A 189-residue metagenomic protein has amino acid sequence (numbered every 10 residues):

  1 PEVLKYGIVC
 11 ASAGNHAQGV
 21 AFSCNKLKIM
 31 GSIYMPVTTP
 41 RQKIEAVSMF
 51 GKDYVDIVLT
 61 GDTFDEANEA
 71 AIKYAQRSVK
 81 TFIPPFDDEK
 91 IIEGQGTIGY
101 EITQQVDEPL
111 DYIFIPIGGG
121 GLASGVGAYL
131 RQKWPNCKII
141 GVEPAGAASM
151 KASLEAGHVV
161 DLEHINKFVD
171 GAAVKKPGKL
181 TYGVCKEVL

Functional and structural regions predicted by a protein language model:
P1-G7: Helix-rich "cap/lid" substructures immediately adjacent to catalytic or cofactor-binding pockets
V3, G51-K52, R77, W134 (+1 more regions): Short, well-ordered coil/turn elements that cap or connect secondary structure elements
Y6, K80-T81, D111: Conserved acidic residues
I8-A11, H16-Y74, Y129, S149-L162 (+1 more regions): Active-site-proximal loop->helix
C10, L59-T60, F82-P85, I115 (+1 more regions): General beta-strand structural signal in soluble alpha/beta enzymes
A21-F22, S32, D87-V188: Glycine-rich phosphate/pyrophosphate-binding loop at beta-loop-alpha junctions
L27-I29, S78, K133-P135: Helix C-cap/helix->beta junction micro-motif
Q76-F82, I165, K186: Gly-rich Lys/Arg/Thr-decorated short loops/hinges at beta-loop-alpha junctions or inter-strand turns that position
